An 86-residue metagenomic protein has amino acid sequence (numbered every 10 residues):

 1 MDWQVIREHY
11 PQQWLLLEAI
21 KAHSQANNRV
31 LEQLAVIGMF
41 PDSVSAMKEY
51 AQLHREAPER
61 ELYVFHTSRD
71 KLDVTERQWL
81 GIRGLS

Functional and structural regions predicted by a protein language model:
M1-W3: Glycine-rich, charged/polar anion/phosphate-binding loops that engage phosphate groups from diverse ligands
I6-A35: Short aromatic-glycine-(Arg/Gly/Cys) micro-motifs in beta-strand/loop hairpins
R7, P41, D73-T75: Generic, ordered loop/turn and secondary-structure boundary motif
A22-H23, S43-V44, D70-K71: Short, charged/polar surface micro-motifs in flexible loops or helix N-caps
A26-M39, T75-S86: Surface-exposed flexible segments
Q33-V64: Amphipathic, hydrophobic secondary-structure cores in small proteins
L53-S86: Short, mixed-charge low-complexity intrinsically disordered segments
